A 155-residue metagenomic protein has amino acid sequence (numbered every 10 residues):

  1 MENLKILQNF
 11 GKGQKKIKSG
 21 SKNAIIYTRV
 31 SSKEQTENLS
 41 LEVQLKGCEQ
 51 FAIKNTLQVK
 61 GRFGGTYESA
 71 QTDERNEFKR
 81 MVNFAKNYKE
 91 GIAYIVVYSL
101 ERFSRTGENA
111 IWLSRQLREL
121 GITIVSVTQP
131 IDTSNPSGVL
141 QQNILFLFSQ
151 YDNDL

Functional and structural regions predicted by a protein language model:
M1-L155: Short, structured surface patches at the beginning of a domain
